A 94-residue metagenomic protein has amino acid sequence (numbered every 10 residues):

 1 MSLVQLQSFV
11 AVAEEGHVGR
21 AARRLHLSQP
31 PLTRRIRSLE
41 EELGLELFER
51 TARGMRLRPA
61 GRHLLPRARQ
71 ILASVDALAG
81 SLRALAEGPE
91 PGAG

Functional and structural regions predicted by a protein language model:
S2-S8, Q29, G54, G61 (+2 more regions): The N-cap/first-turn positions of alpha helices within or immediately adjacent to helix-turn-helix DNA-binding domains
L6-F9, V18, F48: Conserved hydrophobic/aromatic "anchor" residues that stabilize well-ordered secondary structure elements
V12-S28: Short helix-boundary/capping micro-motifs
A21, L39-E40: Conserved amphipathic alpha-helical core elements
E40-L57: A short LG(V/I)-centered, amphipathic sequence patch enriched for acidic residue(s) preceding the LG motif
A60-A77, L85: Short, solvent-exposed amphipathic helices
A84-G94: Interdomain hinge and pocket-entrance segments immediately C-terminal to HTH DNA-binding domains
